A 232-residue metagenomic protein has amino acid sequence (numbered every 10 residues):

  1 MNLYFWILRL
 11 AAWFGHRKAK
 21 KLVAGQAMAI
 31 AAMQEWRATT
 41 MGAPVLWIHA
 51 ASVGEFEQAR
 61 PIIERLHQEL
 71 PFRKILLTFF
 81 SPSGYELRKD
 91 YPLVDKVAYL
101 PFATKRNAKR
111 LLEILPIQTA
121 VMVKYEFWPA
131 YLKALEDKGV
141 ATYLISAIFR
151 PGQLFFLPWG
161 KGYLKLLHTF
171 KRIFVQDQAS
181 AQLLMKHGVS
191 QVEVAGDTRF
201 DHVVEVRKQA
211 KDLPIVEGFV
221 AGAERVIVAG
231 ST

Functional and structural regions predicted by a protein language model:
M1-L10: N-terminal, charge-rich interaction modules
N2, K124, R150, L213-V216 (+1 more regions): Serine/threonine-rich low-complexity intrinsically disordered regions
R9, W13, R17-Q209: Active-site and donor-binding regions of nucleotide-sugar-utilizing enzymes
E35-G42, I215-R225: Glycine-rich phosphate/diphosphate-binding loops that line cofactor/substrate pockets in enzymes
P44-S52, V220-T232: Conserved donor-binding/catalytic core segment of Leloir-type glycosyltransferases
V204-A223, T232: ALDH superfamily catalytic-core signature
